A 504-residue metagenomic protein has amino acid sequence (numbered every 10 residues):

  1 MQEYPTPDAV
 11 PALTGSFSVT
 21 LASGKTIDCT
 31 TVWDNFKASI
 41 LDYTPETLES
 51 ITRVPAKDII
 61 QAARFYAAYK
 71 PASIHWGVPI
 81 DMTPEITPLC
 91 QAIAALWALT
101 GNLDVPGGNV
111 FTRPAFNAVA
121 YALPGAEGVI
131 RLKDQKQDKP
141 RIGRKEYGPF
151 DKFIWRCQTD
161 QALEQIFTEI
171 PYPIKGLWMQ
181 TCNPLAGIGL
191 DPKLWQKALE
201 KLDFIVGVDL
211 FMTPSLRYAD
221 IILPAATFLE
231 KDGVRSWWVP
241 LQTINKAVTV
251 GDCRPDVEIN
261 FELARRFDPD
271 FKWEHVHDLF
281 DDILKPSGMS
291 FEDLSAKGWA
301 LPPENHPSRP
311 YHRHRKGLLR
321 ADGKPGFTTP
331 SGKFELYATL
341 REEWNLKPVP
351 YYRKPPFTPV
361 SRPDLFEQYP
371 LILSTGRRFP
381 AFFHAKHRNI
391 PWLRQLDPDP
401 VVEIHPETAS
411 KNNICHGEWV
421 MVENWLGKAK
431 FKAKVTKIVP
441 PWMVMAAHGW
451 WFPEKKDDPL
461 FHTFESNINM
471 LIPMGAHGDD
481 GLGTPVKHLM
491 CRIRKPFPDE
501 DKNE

Functional and structural regions predicted by a protein language model:
M1, A9-T20, V32-N35, S50 (+4 more regions): Extended redox/cofactor-interaction regions of prokaryotic respiratory oxidoreductases
M1-Y69: Long, well-ordered, tryptophan-enriched scaffold segments
C29, Y43-E46, H75-I80, L241-T249: Flexible glycine/proline-enriched surface loops and loop-helix/loop-strand junctions
A38-S39, I60-S73, L163-K175: Glycine-rich phosphate/diphosphate-binding loops that line cofactor/substrate pockets in enzymes
S73, D104-F111, F271-H277: Flexible, glycine/charged-enriched surface loops at secondary-structure junctions
L194, L202-F204, D209-T213, N245-R265 (+1 more regions): Phosphate/diphosphate-binding loops
L229-V250, A264-R266: Glycine/threonine-rich phosphate-binding loop and adjacent beta-strand/alpha-helix elements that clamp
D256-P303, N389-E403, E407-E504: Long, contiguous, secondary-structure-rich segments that constitute the structural scaffold of globular domains
